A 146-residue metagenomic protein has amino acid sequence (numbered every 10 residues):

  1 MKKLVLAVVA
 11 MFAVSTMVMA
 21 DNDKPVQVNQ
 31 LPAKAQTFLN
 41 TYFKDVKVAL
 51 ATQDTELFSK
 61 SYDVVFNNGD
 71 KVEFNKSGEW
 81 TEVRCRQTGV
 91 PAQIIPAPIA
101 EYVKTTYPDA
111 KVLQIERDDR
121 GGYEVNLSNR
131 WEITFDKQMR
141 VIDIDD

Functional and structural regions predicted by a protein language model:
M1-D23, L39: Bacterial Sec-dependent N-terminal signal peptides
D21-D146: Interaction-mediating elements
